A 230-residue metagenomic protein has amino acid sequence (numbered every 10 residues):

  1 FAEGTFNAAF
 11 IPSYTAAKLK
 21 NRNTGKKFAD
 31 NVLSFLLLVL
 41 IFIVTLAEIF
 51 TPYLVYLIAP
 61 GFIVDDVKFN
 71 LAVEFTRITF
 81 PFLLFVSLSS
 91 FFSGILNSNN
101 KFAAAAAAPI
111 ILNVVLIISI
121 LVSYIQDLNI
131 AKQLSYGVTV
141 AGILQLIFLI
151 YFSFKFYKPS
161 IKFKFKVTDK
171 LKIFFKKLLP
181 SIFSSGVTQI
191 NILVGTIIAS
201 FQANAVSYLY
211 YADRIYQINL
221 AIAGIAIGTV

Functional and structural regions predicted by a protein language model:
F1-V230: Membrane-embedded alpha-helical bundles of multi-pass transporters/translocases, especially carrier/permease families
